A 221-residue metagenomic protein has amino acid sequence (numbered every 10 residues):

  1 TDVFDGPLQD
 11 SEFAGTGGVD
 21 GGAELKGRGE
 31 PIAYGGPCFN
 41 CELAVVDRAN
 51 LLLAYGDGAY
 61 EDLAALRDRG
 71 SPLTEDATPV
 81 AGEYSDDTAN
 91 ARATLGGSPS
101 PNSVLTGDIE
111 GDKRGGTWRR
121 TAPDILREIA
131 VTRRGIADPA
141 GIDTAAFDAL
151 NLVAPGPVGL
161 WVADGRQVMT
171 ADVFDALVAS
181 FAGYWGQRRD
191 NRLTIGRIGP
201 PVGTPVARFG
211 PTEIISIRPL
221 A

Functional and structural regions predicted by a protein language model:
T1-A221: Interface-prone segments of viral and bacterial extracellular assemblies
